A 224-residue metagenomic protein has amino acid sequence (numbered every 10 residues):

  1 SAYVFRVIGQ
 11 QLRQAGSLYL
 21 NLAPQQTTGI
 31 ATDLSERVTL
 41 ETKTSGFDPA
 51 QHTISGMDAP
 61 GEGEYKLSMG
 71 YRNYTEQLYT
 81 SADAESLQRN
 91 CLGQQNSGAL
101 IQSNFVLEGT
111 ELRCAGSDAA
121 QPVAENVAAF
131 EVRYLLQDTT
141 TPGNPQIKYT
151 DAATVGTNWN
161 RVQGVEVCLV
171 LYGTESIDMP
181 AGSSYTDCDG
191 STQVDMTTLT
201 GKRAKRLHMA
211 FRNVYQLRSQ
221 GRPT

Functional and structural regions predicted by a protein language model:
S1-D118, P122-E125, L217-R218: Extracytoplasmic beta-strand-rich oligomerization domains located immediately C-terminal to a leader/signal peptide
Y3, L20-A23, D58-P60, A120-T224: Short linear sequence signals and composition-biased patches located at protein termini or domain-edge surfaces
